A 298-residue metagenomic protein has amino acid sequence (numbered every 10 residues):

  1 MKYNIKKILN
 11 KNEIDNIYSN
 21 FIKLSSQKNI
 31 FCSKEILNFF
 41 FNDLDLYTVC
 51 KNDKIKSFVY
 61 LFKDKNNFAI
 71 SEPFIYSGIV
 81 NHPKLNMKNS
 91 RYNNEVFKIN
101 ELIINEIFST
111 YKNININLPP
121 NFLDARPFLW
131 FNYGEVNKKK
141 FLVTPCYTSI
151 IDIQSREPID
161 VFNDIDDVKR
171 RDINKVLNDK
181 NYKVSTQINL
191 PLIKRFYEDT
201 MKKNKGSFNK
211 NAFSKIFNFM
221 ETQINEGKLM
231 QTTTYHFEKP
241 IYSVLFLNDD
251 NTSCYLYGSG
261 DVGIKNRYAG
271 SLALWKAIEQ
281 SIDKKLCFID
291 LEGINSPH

Functional and structural regions predicted by a protein language model:
Y3-N67, P120-I264: A conserved beta-strand-loop-helix scaffold within acyl/acetyltransferase catalytic domains
N67-K138, T252-H298: Acyl-donor binding region in acyl/amide transferases
